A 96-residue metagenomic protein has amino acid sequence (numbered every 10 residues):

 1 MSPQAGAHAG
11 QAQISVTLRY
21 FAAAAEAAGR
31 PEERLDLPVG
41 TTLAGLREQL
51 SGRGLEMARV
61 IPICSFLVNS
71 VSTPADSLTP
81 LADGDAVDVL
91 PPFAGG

Functional and structural regions predicted by a protein language model:
M1-G95: Ubiquitin-like/PB1-type beta-grasp interaction modules and other compact soluble beta-rich domains
